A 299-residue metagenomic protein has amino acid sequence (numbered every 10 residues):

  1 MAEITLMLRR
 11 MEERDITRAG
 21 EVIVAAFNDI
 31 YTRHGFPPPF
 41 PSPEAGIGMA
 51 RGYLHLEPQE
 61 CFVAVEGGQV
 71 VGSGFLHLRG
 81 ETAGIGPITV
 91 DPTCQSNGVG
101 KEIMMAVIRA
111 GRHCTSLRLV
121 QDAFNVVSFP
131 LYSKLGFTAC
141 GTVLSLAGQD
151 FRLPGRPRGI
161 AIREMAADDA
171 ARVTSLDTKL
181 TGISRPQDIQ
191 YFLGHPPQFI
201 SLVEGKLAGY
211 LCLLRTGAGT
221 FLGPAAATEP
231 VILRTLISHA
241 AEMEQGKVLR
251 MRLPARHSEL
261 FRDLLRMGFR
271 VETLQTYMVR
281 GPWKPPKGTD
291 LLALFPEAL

Functional and structural regions predicted by a protein language model:
A2-E3, E13-G35, L153-P157, A166-K179 (+1 more regions): A short, well-structured alpha-helix characteristic of acyl/acetyltransferase catalytic modules
A19, K134-F221: Amide-forming acyltransferase catalytic core, primarily the GNAT-like/NAT-type and related acyltransferase folds
G20-S73, T178-F199: Active-site rim helix/loop that mediates acceptor-substrate recognition in acyltransferases
C61-V63, Q69-H77, G84-T89, K206-R215 (+1 more regions): Conserved beta-strand in the GNAT
A83-G86, A110-F124, Q245-A255, Q275: Conserved GNAT acetyl-CoA-binding A-motif
P87-V90, S96-R109, F129-P130, K134 (+2 more regions): Conserved acetyl-CoA-binding loop-helix of GNAT-fold acetyltransferases
A123-F124, L135-P154, L214, G223-A226 (+2 more regions): Active-site/acyl-donor-binding loops of N-acyltransferases
H195-V203, L207-R256: Flexible loop/N-cap segments at domain edges
